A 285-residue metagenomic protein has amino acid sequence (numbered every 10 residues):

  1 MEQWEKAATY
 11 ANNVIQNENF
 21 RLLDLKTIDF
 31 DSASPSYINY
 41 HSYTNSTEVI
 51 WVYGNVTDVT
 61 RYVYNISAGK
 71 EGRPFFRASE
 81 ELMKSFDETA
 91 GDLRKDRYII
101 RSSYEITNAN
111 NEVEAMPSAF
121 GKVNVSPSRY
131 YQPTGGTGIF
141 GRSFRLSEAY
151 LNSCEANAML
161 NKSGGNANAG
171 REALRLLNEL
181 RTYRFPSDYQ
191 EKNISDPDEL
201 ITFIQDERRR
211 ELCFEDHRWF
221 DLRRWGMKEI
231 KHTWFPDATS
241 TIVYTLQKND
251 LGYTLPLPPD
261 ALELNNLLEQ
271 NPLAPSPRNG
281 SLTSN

Functional and structural regions predicted by a protein language model:
M1-V63, T89-N285: Acidic/polar-rich alpha-helix caps and helix-coil junctions
Y64-F75, A238-S240: Short intrinsically disordered coil segments
G72-K95: Short, cationic low-complexity segments
